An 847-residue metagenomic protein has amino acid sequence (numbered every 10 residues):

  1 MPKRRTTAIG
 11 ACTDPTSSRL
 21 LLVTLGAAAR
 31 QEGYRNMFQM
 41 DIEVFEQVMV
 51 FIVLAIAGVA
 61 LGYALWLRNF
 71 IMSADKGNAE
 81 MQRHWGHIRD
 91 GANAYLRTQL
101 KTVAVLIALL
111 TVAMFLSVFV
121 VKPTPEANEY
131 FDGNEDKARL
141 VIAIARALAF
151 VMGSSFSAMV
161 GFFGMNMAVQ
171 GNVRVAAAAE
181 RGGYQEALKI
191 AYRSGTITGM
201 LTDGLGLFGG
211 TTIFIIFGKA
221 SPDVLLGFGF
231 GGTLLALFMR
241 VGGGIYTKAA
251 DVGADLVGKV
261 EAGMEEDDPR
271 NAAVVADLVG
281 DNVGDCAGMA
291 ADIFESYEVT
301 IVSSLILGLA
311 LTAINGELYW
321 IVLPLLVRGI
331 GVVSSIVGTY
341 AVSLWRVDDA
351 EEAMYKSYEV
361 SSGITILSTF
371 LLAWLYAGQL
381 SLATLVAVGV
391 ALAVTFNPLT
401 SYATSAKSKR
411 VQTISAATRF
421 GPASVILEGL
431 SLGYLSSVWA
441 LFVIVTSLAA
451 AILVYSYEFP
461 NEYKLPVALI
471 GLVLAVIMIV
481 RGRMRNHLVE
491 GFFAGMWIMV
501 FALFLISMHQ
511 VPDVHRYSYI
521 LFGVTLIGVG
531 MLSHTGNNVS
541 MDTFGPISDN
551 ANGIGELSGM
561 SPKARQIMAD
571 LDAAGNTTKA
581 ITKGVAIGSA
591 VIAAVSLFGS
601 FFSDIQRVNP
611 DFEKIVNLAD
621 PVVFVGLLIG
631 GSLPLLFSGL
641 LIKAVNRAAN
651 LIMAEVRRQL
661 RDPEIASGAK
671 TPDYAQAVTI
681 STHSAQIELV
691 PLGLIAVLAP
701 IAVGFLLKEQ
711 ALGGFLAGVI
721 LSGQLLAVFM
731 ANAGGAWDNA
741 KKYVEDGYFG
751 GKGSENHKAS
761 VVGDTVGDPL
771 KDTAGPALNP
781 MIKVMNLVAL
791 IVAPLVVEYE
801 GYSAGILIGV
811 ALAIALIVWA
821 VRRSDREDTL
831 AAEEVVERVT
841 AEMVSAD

Functional and structural regions predicted by a protein language model:
R4-T6: Low-acidity, Ser/Thr- and Arg-rich intrinsically disordered low-complexity segments
A8, C12-F45: Short, strongly hydrophobic alpha-helical membrane anchors
Q31-D847: Hydrophobic packing and interface segments
